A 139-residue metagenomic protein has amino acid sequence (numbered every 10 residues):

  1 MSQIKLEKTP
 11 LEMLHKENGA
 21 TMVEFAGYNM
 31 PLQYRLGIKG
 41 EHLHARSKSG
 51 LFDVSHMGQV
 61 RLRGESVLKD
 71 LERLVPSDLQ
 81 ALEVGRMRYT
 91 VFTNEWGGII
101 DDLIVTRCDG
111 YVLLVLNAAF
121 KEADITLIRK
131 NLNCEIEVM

Functional and structural regions predicted by a protein language model:
M1-M139: Basic, glycine/lysine-rich polyanion-binding surfaces/domains
